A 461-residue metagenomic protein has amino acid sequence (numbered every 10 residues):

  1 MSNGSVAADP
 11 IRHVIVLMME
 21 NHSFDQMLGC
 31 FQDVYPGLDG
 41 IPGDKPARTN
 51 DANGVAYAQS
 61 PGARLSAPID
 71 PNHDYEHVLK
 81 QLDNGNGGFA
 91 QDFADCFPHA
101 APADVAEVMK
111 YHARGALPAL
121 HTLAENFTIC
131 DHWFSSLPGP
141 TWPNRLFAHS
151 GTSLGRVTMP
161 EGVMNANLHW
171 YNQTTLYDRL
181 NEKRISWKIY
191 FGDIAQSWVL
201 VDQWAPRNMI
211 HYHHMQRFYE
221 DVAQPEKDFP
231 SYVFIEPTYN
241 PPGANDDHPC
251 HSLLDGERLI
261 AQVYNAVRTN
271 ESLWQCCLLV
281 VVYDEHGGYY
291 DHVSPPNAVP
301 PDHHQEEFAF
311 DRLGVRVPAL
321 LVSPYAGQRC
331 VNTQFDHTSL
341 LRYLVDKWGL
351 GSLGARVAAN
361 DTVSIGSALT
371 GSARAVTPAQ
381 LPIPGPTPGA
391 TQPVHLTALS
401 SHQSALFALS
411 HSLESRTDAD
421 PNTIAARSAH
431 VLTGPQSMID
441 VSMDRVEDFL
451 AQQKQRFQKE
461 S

Functional and structural regions predicted by a protein language model:
M1-S461: N-terminal pro-sequences and low-complexity stem/linker regions of secreted or lumenal proteins
